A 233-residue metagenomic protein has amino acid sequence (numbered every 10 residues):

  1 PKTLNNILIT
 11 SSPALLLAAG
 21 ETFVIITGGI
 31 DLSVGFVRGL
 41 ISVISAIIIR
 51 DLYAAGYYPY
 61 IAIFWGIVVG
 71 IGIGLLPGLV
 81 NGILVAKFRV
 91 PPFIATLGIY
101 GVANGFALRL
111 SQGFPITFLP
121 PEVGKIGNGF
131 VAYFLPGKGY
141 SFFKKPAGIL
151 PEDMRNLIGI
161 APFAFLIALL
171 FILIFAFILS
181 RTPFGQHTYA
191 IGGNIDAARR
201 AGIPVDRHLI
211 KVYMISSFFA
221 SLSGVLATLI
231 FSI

Functional and structural regions predicted by a protein language model:
P1-L8, S12, Q186, V225-I233: Helix-loop-helix hairpins and the membrane-proximal interhelical loops of multi-pass alpha-helical transport proteins
P1-Y53, I83-V90, A197: Single transmembrane alpha-helix segments in multi-pass membrane proteins
I7, F36-L40, F64-G72, I94 (+2 more regions): Hydrophobic alpha-helical transmembrane segments
F23, I47, L75-K87, F106-L110 (+3 more regions): Membrane-interface helix caps of multi-pass small-molecule transporters
A55-I99: Alpha-helical transmembrane segments within multi-pass membrane transporters and channels
P92-T182, H208-K211, I230-S232: Transmembrane helix-bundle core of multi-pass membrane transporters and related energy-transducing complexes
I94, P204-T228: Transmembrane alpha-helices
I174-M214: Membrane-helix/interface signature in polytopic inner-membrane proteins
